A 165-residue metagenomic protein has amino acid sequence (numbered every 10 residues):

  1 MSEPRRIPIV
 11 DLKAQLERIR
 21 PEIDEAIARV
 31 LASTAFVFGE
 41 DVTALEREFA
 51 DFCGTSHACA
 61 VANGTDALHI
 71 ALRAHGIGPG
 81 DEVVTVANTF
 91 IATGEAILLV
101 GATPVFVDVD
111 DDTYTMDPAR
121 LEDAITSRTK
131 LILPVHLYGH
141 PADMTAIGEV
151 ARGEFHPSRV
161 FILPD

Functional and structural regions predicted by a protein language model:
M1-A35, E40: N-terminal "arm"/small-domain region of PLP-dependent enzymes with the aminotransferase-like
I9-D11, A62, L133-V135, L163-D165: Short beta-strand segments
D11, E46, D108-D110, P164-D165: Acidic active-site catalytic centers that drive phospho-/nucleotidyl reactions and related ester hydrolyses
E22, A44, D66, M116 (+1 more regions): Short, conserved clusters of charged catalytic residues that mark active-site and nucleotide-handling motifs
D24, A28, E46-A50, H69 (+4 more regions): Solvent-exposed, non-membrane alpha-helical residues enriched in polar/charged side chains
L31-E82, E95-V100, V105-D108, F155: Phosphate-binding glycine-rich loop
R73-L163: PLP-dependent aminotransferase-like
